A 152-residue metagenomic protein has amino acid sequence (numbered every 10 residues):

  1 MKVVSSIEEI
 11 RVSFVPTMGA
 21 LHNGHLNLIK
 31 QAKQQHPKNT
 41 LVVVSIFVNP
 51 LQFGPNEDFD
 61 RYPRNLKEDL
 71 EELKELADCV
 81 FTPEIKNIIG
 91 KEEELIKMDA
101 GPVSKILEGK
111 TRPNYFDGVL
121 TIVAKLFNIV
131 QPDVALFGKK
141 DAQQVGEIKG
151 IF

Functional and structural regions predicted by a protein language model:
M1-F152: Nucleotidyltransferase catalytic core that binds NTPs
